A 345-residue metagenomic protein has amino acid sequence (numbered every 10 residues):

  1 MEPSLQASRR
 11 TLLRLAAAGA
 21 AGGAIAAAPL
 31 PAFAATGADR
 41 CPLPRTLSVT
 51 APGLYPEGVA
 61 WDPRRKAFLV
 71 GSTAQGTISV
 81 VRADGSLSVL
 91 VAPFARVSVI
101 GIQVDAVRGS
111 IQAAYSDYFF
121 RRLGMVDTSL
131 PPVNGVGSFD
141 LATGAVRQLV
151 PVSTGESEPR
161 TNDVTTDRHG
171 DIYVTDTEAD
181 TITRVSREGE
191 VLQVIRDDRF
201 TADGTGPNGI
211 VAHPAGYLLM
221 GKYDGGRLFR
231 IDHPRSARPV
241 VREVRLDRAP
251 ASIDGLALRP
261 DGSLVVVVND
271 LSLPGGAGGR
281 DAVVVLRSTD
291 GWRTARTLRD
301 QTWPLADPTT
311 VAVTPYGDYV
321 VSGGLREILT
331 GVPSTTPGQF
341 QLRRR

Functional and structural regions predicted by a protein language model:
M1-A7, A16-A27, A32-F33: N-terminal secretory signal peptides
G37-G53: A short helix->beta-strand "capping" segment at the edge of beta-propeller domains
P44-V49, S86-A92, R147-S153, L192-T201 (+2 more regions): A short beta-strand motif characteristic of beta-propeller blades
A51-R65, F94-F119, S153-I172, R199-L218 (+2 more regions): Beta-rich, blade/repeat-based domains predominating in secreted/periplasmic proteins but also intracellular
P52, D62-P63, L69-A74, D105 (+5 more regions): Conserved beta-strand positions in repeat-built beta-propeller and related beta-rich domains
R82-G85, L141-G144, S186-E190, D232-A237 (+1 more regions): Short loop/turn segments that connect beta-strands within beta-propeller blades
L130-D167: Asp-box/WD-like beta-propeller blade repeats and closely related beta-sheet repeat scaffolds
P132-D140, V283-S288, T335-R345: Beta-propeller blade signature
